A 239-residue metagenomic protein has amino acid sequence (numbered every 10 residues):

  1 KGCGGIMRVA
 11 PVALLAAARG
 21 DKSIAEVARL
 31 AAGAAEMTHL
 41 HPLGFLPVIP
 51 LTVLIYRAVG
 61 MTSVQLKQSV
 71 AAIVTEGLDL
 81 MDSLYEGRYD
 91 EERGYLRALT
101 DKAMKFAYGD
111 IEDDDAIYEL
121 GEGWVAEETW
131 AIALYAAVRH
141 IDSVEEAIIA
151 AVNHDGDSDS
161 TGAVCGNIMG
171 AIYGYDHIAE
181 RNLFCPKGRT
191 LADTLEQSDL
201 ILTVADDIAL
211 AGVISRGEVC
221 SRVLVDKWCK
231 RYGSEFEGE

Functional and structural regions predicted by a protein language model:
K1, M7-R8, A32-E36, D113-E122: Active-site flanking loop/helix segments enriched in acidic
K1-M7, L15-I24: Acidic catalytic motifs of isoprenoid enzymes
G2-V9, A126-W130, C165: Active-site nucleophilic cysteine motif
L14-G20, L30-H39, F45-Y56, E128-C220: Catalytic phosphate/nucleotide-handling subdomain of diverse soluble enzymes
I24-G33, E76: Condensing-enzyme catalytic core mediating Claisen C-C bond formation in acyl metabolism
V48, T52-I55, S63-H140, T203-E239: A cyclin-like helical interaction fold
